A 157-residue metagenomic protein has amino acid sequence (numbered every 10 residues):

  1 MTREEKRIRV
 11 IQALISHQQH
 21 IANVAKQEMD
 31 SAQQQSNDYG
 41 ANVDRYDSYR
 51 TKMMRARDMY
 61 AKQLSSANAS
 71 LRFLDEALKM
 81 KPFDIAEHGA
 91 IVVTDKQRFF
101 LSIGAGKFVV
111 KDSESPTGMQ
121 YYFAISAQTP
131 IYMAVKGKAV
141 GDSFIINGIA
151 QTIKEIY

Functional and structural regions predicted by a protein language model:
M1-M80: N-terminal intrinsically disordered, low-complexity, charge/repeat-rich segments that act as generic
Q27, N147-G148: Short coil/turn segments at secondary-structure boundaries
M80-I145, Q151: Non-DNA-binding regulatory cores of transcription-related proteins, predominantly C-terminal effector-binding
I153-Y157: Conserved hydrophobic positions within beta-strands
